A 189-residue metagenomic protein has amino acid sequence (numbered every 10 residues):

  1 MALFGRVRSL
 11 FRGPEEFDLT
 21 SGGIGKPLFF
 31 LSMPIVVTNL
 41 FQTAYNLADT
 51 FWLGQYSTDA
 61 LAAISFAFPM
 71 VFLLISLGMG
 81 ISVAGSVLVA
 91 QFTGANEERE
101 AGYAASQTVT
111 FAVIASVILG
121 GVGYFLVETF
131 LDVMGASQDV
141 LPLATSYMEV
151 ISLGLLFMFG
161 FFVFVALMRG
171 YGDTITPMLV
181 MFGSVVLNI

Functional and structural regions predicted by a protein language model:
M1-L31, V89-L156: Short alpha-helical transmembrane segments in multi-pass integral membrane proteins
S21, G25-A44, A48, M70-L77 (+2 more regions): Residue-level signal for short hydrophobic patches within transmembrane helices of multi-pass membrane transporters
V37, D49-L53, I64, V89-G94 (+7 more regions): Hydrophobic/aromatic residues within transmembrane alpha-helices of membrane transport systems, especially the TMDs
L47-F51, G121, T129, V163-L167 (+1 more regions): Alpha-helical transmembrane segments of multipass membrane proteins
A48-F72, D139-L143: Interfacial/gating helices of multi-pass transporter permease domains
L61-Y124, M158-P177: Small-residue-rich hydrophobic transmembrane alpha-helices
T176-I189: Alpha-helical transmembrane segments of multi-pass membrane transporters and transport-associated inner-membrane enzymes
